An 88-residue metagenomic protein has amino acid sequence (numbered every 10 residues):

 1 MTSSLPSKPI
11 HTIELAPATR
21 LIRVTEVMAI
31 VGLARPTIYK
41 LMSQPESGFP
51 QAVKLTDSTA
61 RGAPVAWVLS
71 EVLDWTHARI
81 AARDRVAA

Functional and structural regions predicted by a protein language model:
T2, S7-Q44, L73-D74, A78: Polyanion-binding surface elements
V24-V27, Y39, S58, R83 (+1 more regions): General helical structural elements
I30-V65: Major-groove DNA-recognition helix of helix-turn-helix-type DNA-binding domains
V65-A88: A short, Lys/Arg-enriched interface patch at domain edges and termini
